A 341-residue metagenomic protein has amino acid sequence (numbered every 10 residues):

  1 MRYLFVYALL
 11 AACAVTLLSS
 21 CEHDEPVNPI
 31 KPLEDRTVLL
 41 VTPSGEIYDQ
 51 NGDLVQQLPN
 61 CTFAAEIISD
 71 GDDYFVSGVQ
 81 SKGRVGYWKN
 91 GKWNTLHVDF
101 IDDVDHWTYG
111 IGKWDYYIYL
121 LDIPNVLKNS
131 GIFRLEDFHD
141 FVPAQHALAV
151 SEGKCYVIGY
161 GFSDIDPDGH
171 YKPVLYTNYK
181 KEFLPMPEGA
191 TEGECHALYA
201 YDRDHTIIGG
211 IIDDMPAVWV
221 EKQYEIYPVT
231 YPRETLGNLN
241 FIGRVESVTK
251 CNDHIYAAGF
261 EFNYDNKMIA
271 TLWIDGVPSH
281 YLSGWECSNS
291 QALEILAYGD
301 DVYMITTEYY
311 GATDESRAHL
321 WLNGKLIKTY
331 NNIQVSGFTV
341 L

Functional and structural regions predicted by a protein language model:
M1-F5: Positively charged n-region of N-terminal signal peptides that target proteins for export
V6-A11: Sec-dependent N-terminal signal peptides
L17-S20: C-terminal motif of bacterial Sec signal peptides marking the signal peptidase cleavage site
H23-L341: Residue-level hotspots at or immediately adjacent to binding/recognition sites across diverse folds
